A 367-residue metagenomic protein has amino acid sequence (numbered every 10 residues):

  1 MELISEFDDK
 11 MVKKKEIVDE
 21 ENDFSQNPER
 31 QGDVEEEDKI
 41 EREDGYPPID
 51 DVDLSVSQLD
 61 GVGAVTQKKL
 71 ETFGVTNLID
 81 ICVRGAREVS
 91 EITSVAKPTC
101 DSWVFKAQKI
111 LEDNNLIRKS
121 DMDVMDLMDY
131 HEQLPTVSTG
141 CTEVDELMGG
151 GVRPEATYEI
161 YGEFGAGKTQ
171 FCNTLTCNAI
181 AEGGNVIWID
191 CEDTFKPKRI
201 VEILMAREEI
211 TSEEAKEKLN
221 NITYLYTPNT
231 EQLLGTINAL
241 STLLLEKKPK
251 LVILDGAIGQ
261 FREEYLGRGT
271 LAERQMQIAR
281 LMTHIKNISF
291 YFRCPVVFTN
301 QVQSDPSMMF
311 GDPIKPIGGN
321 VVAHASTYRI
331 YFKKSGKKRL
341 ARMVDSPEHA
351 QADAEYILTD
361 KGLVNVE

Functional and structural regions predicted by a protein language model:
E2-K14, D19-E20, Q26, R30 (+2 more regions): C-terminal regions of RecA-like/P-loop NTPase motor modules
V56-L59, L70-G85, V89-I92: A short amphipathic alpha-helix within small helical-bundle interaction modules
K69, I92, W103-E214: The Walker A/P-loop phosphate-binding site
V137-C141, D145, P154, P197 (+5 more regions): Amphipathic alpha-helical transducer elements in NTP-driven molecular machines
E182, K247, I288-F292: Helix C-cap/helix->beta junction micro-motif
G183-T270: Conserved inter-motif catalytic segment of the P-loop NTP-binding fold
Q275-A279, T283-E367: Phosphate-binding/switch region of NTP-binding enzymes
